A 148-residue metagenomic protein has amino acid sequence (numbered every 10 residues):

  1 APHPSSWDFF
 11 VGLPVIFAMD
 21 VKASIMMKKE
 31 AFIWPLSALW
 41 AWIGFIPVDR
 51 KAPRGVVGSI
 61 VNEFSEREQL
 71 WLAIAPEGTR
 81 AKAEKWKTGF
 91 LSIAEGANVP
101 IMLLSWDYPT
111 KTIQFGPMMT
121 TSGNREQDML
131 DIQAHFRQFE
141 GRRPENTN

Functional and structural regions predicted by a protein language model:
A1-K51, S105-Y108, P117-M119: Catalytic core of membrane glycerolipid acyltransferases/transacylases, capturing the structured, soluble-facing
P53-N148: Non-catalytic C-terminal accessory region of glycerolipid acyltransferases and related lyso-lipid remodeling enzymes
